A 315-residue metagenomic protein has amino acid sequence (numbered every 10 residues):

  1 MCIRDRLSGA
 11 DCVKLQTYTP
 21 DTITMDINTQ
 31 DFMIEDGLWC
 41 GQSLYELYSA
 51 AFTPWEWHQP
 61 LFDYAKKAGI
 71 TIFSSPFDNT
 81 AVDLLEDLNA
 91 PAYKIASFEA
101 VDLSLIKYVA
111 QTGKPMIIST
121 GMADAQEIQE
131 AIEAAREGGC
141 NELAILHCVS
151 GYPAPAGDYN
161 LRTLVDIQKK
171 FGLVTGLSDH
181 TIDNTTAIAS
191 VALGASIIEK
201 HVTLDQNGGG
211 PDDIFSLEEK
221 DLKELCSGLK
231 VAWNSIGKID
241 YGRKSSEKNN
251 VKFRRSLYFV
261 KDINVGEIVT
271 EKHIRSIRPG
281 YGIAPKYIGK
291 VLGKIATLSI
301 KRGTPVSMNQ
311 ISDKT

Functional and structural regions predicted by a protein language model:
M1-T315: Catalytic cores and adjacent flexible loops of soluble metabolic enzymes that perform enolate/carbanion chemistry on
